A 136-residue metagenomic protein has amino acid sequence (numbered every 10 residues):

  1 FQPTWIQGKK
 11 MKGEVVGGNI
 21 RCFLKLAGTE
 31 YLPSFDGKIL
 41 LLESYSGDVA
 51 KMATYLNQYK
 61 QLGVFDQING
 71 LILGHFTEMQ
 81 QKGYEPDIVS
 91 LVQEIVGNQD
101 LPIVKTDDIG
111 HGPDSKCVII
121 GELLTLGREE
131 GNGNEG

Functional and structural regions predicted by a protein language model:
F1-C22: Conserved anion/nucleotide-ligand pocket segment
F1-P3, A27-P33: Glycine-/acidic-rich phosphate or pyrophosphate-binding loops and their flanking alpha/beta elements
Q7-G8, V15, L32-S34, V64-F65 (+2 more regions): Solvent-exposed alpha-helices and their adjacent loops that cap or buttress functional pockets in soluble metabolic
K9-K10, C22-G28, Y55-Q58: Glycine-rich, charged/polar anion/phosphate-binding loops that engage phosphate groups from diverse ligands
G13-E14, K38-L40, N69-G70, L101-V104: Structural motif
F23, L71, G121-L124: Buried hydrophobic positions in well-ordered alpha/beta secondary-structure cores of metabolic enzymes
E30-G83, D87: Internal helical hairpin/lid segments
E78-G136: ATP/nucleoside-binding phosphotransfer catalytic cores, i.e., glycine-rich phosphate-binding loops
